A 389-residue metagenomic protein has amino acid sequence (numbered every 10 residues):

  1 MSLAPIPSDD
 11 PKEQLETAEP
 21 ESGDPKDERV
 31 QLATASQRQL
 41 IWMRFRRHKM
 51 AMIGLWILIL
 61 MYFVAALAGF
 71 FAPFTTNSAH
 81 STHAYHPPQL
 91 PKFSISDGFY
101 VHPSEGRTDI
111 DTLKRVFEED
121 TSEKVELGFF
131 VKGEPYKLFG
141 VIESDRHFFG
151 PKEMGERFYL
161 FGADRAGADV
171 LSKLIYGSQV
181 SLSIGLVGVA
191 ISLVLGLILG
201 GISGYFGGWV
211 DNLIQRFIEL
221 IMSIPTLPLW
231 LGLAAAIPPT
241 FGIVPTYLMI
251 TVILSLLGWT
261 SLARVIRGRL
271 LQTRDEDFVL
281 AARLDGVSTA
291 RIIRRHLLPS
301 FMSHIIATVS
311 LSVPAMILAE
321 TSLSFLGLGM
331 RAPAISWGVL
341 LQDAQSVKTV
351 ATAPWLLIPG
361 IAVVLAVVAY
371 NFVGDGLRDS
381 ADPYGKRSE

Functional and structural regions predicted by a protein language model:
M1-L193, L197, I293, P333-A334 (+2 more regions): Gly/Trp-centered helix-boundary motif
A163-E389: Alpha-helical transmembrane segments of integral membrane proteins, especially multi-pass inner/plasma-membrane
